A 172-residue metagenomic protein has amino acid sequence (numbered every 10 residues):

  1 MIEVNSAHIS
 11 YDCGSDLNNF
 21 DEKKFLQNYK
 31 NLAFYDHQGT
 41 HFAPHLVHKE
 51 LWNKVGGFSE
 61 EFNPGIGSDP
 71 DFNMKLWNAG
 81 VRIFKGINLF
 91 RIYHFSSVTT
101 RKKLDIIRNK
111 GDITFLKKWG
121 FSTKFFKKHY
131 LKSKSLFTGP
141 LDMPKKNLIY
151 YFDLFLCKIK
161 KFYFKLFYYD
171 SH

Functional and structural regions predicted by a protein language model:
M1, N5, N73-M74, D112-L116: Non-transmembrane alpha-helical segments in soluble domains of secreted/periplasmic/extracellular proteins
M1-F20, R82: Conserved donor NDP-sugar-binding/catalytic core segment of glycosyltransferases
D12-L17, F25-E50, K54, K102: A recurrent flexible, glycine/aromatic-enriched loop bordering the glycosyltransferase active site that acts as
Q38-G56, E61-F90: A short, conserved alpha-helix in the catalytic core of glycosyltransferases
L46, I106-T114: A structural motif corresponding to the C-terminal lobe/cap of the Radical SAM core domain
N63, K85-L104, T114: Active-site donor/metal-binding and catalytic loop motifs of nucleotide-sugar-dependent glycosylation enzymes
I107-K110, F125-H172: Non-catalytic, C-terminal membrane-associated alpha-helical segments of glycosyltransferases
